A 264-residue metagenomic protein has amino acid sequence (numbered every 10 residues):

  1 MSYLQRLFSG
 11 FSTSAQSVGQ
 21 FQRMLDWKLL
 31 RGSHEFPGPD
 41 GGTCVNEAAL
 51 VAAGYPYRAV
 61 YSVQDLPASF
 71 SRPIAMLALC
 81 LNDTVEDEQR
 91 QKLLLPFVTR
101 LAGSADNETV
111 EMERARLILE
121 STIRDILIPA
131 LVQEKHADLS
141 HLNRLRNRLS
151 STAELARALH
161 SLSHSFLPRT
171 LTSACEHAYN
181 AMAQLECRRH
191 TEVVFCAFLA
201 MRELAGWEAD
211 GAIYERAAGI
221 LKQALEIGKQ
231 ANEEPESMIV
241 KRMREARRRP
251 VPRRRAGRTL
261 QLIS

Functional and structural regions predicted by a protein language model:
S2-S264: Short, glycine-biased loop/turn motifs at secondary-structure junctions and in low-complexity Ser/Thr/Pro-rich termini
